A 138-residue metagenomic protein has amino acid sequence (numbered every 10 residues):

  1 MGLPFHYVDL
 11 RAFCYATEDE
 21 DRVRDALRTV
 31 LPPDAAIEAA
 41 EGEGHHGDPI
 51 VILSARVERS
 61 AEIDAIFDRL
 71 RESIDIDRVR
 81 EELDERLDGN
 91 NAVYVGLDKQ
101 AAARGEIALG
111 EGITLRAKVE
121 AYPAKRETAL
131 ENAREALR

Functional and structural regions predicted by a protein language model:
M1-I37: Long, hydrophobic N-terminal alpha-helical segment
A12-A16, L31, R59-A61, K99-A101 (+1 more regions): Beta-strand elements of well-folded, non-transmembrane domains
E18-R22, A61-F67, K125-L130: Short, conserved charged micro-motifs
V23-R28, I66-I74, E131-A133: Short amphipathic alpha-helices in soluble, non-transmembrane regions that often serve as interface/regulatory elements
V30-A35, S73-D77, I113-R116, L137-R138: A common structural junction motif
I37-E62: Short, charge-patterned binding micro-sites
F67-A102: Mid-chain, well-packed structural core segment of small domains
V95-R138: Glycine-rich, aromatic-bearing surface loops/beta-hairpins
